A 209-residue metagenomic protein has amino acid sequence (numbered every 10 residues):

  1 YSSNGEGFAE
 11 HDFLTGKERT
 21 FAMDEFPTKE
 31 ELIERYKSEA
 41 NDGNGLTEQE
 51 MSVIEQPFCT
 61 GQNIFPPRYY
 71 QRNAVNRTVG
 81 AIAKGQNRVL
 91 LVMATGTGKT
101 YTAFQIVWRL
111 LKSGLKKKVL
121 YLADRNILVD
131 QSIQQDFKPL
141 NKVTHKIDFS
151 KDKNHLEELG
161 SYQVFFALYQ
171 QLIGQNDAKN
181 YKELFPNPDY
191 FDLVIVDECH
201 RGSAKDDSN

Functional and structural regions predicted by a protein language model:
Y1-K118, A123, I127-V143, G160-V164 (+3 more regions): ATP-dependent helicase/translocase motor core
V143-S150, I173-N180: Short gly/ser/thr-rich secondary-structure transition/capping motifs
S150-F165: Conserved motor-coupling elements within RecA-like helicase/translocase cores
L168, D197-E198: Walker B catalytic acidic pair
Q175-A178, C199-N209: Conserved ATPase-coupling elements of RecA-like P-loop NTPase cores
V194: Hydrophobic beta-strand segment of the Class I
